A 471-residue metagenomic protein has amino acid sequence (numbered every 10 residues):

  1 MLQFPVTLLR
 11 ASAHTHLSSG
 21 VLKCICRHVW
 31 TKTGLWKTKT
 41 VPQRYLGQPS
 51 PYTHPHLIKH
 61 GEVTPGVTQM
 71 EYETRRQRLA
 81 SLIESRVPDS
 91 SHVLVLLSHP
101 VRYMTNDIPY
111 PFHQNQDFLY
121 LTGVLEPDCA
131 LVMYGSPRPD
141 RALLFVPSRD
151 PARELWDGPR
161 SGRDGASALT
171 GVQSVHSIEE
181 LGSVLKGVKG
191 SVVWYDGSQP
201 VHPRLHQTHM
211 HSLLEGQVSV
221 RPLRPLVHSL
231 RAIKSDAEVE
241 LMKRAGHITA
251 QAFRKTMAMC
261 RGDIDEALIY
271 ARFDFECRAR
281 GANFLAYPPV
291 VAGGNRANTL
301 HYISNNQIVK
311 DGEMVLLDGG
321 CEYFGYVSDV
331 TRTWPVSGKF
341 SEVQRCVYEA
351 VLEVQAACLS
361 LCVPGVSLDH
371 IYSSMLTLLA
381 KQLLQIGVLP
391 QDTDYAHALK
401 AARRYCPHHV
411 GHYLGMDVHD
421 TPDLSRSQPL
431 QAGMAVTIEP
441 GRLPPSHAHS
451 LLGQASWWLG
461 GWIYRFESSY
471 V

Functional and structural regions predicted by a protein language model:
L2-V471: Active-site neighborhoods and metal-handling regions in enzymes and metal-associated proteins
